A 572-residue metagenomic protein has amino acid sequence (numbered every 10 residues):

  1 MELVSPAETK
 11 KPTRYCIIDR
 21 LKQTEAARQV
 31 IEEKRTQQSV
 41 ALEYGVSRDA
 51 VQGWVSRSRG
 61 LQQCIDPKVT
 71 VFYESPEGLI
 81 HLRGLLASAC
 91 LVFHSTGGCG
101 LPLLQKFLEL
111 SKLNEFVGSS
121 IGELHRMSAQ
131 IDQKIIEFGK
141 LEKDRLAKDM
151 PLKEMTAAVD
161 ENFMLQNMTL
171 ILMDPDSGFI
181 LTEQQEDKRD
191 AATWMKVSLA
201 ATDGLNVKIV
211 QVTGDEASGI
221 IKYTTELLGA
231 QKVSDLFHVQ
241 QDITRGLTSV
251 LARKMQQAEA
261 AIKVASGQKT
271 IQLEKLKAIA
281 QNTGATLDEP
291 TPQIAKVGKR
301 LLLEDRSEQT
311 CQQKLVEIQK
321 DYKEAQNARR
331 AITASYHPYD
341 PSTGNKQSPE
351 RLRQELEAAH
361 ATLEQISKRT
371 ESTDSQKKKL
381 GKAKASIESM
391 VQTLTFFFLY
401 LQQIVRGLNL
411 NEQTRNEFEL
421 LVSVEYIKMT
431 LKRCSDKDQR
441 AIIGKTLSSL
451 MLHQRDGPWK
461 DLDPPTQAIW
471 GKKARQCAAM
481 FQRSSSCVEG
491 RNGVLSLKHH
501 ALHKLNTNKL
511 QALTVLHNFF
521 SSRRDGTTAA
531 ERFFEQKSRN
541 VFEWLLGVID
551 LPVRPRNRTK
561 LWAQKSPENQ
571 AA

Functional and structural regions predicted by a protein language model:
E2, P67, E74-A230, S249-V250 (+2 more regions): RNase H-like nuclease fold core
E8-R28, D49-H94, G122-E123, L152-K153: Basic, short loop/linker segments at the boundary and entry of helix-turn-helix/winged-helix-like folds
K34-T36, C99: Residue-level signal for the short linker/turn that defines the boundary of a DNA-recognition helix
S39-Y44, L104: Short alpha-helical "recognition helix" segments of helix-turn-helix
G45, V55-G60, E109, A129 (+1 more regions): Residue-level detection of the helix-turn-helix DNA-binding "recognition helix"
D215-G219, Y223-G267: Conserved beta-strand -> loop -> alpha-helix junction used to position metal-binding or nucleic-acid-contacting
R253-G267, C477, C487-L505, F520: Active-site proximal helix-loop segment of RNase H-like, two-metal nucleases, encompassing DDE(D)
Q313-V316, F418-L447, H453-P465, W470-S485 (+5 more regions): C-terminal domain-tail junction helix/linker
